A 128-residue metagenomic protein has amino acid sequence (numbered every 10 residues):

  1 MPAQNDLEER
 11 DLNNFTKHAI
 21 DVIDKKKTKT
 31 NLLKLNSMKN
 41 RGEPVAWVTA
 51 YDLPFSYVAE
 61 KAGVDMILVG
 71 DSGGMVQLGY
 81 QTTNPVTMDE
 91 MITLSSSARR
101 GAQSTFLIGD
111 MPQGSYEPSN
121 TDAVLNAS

Functional and structural regions predicted by a protein language model:
P2-T49: N-terminal amphipathic alpha-helix/helix-capping segment at the start of soluble metabolic enzymes
H18, F55-A62, M66, Q77-S128: Active-site beta->alpha loop and helix N-cap motifs at the rims of alpha/beta catalytic domains
I67-D71: Non-cysteine beta-strand/loop elements that form the S-adenosyl-L-methionine
